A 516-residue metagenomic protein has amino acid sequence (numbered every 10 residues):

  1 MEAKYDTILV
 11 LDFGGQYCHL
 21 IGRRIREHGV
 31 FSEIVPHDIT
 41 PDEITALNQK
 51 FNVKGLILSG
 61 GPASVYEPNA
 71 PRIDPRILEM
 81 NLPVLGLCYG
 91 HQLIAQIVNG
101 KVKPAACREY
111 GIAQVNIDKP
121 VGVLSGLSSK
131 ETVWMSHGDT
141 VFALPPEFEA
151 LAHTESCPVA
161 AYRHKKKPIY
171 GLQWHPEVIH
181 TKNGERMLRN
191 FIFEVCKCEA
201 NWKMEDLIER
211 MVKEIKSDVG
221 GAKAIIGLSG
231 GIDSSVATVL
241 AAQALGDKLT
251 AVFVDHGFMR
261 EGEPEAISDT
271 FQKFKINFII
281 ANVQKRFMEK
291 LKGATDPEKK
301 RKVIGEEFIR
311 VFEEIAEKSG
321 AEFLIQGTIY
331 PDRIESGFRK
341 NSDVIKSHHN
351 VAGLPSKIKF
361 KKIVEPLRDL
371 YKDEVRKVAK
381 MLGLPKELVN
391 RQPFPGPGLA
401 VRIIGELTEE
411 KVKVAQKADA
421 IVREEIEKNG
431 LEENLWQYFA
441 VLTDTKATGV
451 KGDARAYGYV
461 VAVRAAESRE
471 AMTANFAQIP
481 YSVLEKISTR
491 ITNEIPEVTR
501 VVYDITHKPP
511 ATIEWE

Functional and structural regions predicted by a protein language model:
M1-L58, P62-P68, I73, L78-M80 (+2 more regions): RNA-binding accessory domains that recognize and position tRNA/RNA substrates
G86, G90, A95: Gly/Ala-rich beta-loop-alpha elbow adjacent to hydrolase catalytic centers
W174, Q326-Y330: Short, well-ordered beta-to-alpha junction loops that form the rim of enzyme active sites and present histidine/acidic
E317-L324, D332-R333: Active-site-proximal cofactor/substrate-binding loop regions of enzyme domains
